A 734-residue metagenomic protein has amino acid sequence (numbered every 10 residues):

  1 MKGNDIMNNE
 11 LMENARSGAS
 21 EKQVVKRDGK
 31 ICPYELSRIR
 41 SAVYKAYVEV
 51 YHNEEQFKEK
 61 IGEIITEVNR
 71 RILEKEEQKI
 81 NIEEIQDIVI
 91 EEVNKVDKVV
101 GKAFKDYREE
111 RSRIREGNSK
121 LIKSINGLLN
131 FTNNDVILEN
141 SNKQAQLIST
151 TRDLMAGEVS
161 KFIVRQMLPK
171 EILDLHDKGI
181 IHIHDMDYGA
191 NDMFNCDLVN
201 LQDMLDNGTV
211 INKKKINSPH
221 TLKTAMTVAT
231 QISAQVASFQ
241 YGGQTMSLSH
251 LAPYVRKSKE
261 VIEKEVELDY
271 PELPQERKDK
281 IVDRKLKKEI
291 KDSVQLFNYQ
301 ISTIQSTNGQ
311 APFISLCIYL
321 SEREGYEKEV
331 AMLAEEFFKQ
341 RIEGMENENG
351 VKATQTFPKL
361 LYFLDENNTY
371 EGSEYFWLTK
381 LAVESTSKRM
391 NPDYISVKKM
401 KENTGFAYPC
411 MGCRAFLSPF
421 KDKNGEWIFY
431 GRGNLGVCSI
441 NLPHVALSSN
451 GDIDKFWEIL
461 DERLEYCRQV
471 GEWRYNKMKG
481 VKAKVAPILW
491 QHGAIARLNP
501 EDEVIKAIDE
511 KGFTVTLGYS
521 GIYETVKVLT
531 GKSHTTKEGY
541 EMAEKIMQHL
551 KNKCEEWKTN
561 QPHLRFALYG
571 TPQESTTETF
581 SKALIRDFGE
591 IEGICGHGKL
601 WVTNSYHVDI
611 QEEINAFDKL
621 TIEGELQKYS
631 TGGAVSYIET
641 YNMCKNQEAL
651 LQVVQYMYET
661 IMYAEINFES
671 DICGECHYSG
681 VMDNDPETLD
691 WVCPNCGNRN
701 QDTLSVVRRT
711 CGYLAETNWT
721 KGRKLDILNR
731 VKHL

Functional and structural regions predicted by a protein language model:
K2-I125, L728-K732: Charged, amphipathic alpha-helical regulatory modules used for macromolecular assembly or allosteric control
E35, N684, T710-Y713: Conformational switch/transducer regions in large eukaryotic molecular machines and scaffolds
Y44, P443-L447, T525-V528: Short connector loops/turns at beta-strand edges and beta->alpha or beta->beta junctions
I114, L121-K511, K532, T536-Q701 (+1 more regions): Conserved catalytic cores of very large enzyme subunits
N298, K527-V528, R723, N729: Metallocofactor- and cofactor-centric catalytic cores in central/energy metabolism, strongly enriched
V515-V528, Q548, R709: Contiguous, well-ordered alpha-helical segments that form the cores/surfaces of helical PPI scaffolds
P694-L734: Long insertion/accessory domains within large nucleic-acid-processing enzymes
